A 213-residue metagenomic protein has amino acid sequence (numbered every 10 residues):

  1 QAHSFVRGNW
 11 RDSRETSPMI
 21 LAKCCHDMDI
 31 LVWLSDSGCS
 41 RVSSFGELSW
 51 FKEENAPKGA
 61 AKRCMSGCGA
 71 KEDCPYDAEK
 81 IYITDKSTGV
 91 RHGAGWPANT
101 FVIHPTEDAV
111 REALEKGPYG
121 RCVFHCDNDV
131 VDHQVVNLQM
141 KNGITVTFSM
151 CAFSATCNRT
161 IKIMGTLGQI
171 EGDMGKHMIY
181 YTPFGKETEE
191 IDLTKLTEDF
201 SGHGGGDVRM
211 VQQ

Functional and structural regions predicted by a protein language model:
Q1-G120: Predominantly a Rossmann-like dinucleotide-binding segment in NAD(P)-dependent oxidoreductases
H3, H26, H92, H104 (+4 more regions): Histidine (H) residue identity feature
E15-L21, R121-H125, L196-H203: Active-site rim elements
N99-M150, A155: Alpha/beta-hydrolase fold catalytic core
V130-Q213: C-terminal helical cap and adjacent loop that interface with cofactors, partners, or active-site loops
